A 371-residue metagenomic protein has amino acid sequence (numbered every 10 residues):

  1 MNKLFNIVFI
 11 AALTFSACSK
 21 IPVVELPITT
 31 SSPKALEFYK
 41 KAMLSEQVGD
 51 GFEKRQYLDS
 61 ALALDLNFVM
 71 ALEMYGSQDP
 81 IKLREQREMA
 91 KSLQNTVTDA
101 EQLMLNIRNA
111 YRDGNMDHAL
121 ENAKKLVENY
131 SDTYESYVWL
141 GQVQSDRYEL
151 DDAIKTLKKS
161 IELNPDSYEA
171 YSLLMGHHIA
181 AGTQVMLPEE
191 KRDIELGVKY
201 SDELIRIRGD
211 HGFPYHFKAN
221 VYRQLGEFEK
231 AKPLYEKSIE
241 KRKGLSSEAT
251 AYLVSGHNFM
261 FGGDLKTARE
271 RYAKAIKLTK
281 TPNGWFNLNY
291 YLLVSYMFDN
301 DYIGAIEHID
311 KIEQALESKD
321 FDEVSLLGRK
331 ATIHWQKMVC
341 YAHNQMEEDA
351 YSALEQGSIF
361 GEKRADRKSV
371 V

Functional and structural regions predicted by a protein language model:
C18-Y171, G176, V198, D210-H211: Acidic, proline/glycine-rich low-complexity intrinsically disordered segments
A71, S136, A170, P214 (+4 more regions): TPR alpha-solenoid repeat register
V370-V371: Conserved small/polar residues in nucleotide/adenosyl-binding loops
